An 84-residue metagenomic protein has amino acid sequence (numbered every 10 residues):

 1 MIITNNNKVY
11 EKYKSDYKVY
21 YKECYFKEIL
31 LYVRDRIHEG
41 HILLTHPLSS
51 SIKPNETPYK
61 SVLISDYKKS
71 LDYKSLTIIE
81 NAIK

Functional and structural regions predicted by a protein language model:
M1-I2, H41-L43, S61: Structural motif
I3-E11: Short, polar loop motifs at secondary-structure junctions
T4, T45, D66: Pocket-edge structural micro-motifs
K8, L48-S50, Y67: Short glycine-rich anion-binding loops that position phosphate/pyrophosphate groups of nucleotides and phosphorylated
Y13-T57: Rossmann-like NAD(P)(H) cofactor-binding subdomain of soluble oxidoreductases
D35, S65-K84: Internal alpha-helical scaffold of NAD(P)-dependent oxidoreductase catalytic cores
N55-K68: Short basic, glycine-rich beta-strand/loop surfaces that mediate nucleic-acid
